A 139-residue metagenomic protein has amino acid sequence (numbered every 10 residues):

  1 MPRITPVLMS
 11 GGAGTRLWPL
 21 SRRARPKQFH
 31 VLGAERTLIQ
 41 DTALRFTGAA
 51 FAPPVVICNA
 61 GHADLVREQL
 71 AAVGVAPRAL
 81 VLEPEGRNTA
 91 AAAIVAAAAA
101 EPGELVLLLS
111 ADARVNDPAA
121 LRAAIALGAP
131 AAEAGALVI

Functional and structural regions predicted by a protein language model:
M1-L8, P19, R23, Q28-L108 (+1 more regions): Conserved N-terminal catalytic core of the sugar/cofactor nucleotidyltransferase
G11-L17: Conserved adenylation A10 loop of the ANL superfamily
N116-I139: Conserved donor-nucleotide/metal-binding helix-loop-beta segment in metal-dependent transferases, i.e., the alpha-helix
